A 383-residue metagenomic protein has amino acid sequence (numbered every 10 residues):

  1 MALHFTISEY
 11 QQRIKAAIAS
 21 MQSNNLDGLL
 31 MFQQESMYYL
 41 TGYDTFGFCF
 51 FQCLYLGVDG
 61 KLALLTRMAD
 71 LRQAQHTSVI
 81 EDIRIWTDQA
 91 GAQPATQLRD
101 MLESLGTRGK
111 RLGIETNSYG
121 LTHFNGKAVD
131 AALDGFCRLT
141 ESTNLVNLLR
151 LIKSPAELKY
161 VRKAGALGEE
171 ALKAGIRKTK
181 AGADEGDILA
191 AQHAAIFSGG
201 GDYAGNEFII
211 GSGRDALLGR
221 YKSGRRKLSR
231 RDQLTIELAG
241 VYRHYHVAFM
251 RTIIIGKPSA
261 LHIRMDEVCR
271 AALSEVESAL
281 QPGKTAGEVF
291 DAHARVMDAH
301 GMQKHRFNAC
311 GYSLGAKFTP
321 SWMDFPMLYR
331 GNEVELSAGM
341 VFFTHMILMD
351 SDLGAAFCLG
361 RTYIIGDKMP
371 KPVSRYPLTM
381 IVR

Functional and structural regions predicted by a protein language model:
M1-R383: Active-site neighborhoods and metal-handling regions in enzymes and metal-associated proteins
